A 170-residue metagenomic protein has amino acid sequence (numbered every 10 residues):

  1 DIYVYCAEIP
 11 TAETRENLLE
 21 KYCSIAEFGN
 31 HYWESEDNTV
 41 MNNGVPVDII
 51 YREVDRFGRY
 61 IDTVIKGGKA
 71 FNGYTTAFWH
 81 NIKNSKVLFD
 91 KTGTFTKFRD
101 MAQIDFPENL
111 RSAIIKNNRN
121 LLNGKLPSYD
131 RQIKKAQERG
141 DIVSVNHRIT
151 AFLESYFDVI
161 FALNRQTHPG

Functional and structural regions predicted by a protein language model:
D1-K21, N38-Y51: Catalytic metal-binding acidic patch
A26-Q137: Conserved NTP/Mg2+-binding pocket subregion across the NTase superfamily
S144-V145: Solenoid-repeat scaffolds in large eukaryotic assemblies
S155-N164: Extended, well-ordered alpha-helical segments in internal regulatory regions
R165-G170: Short, charged amphipathic alpha-helical segments flanked by flexible coils
